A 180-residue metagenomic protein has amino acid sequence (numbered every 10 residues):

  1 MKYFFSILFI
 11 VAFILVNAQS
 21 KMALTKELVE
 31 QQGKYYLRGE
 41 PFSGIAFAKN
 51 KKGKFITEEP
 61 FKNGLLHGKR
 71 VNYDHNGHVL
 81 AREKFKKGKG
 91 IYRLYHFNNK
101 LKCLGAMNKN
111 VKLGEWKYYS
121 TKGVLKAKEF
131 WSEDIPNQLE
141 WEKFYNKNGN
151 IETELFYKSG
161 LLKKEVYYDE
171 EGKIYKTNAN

Functional and structural regions predicted by a protein language model:
M1-M22: Bacterial Sec-dependent N-terminal signal peptides
L15-N180: Glycine/tyrosine- and acidic-biased, solvent-exposed loop/turn segments at the edges of beta-strands
